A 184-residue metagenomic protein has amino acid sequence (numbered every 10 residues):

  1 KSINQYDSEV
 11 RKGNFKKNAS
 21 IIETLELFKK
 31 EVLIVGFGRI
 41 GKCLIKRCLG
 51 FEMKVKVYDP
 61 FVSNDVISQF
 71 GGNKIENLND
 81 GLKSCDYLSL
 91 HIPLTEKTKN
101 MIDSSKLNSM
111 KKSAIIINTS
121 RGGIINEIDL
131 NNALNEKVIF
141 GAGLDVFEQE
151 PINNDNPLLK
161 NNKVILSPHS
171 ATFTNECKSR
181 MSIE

Functional and structural regions predicted by a protein language model:
K1-E31, C43: Phosphate-binding beta-alpha-beta segment of Rossmann-like dinucleotide-binding domains, i.e., the NAD(P)
L25-F28, L49, N108-S109, L158: Short, flexible hinge/linker loops that cap or flank conserved catalytic cores
F37-G38: Glycine-rich Rossmann-fold phosphate-binding loop(s) that bind the pyrophosphate of adenine dinucleotide cofactors
G50-K54, E136: Conserved S-adenosyl-L-methionine
V62-P157: Rossmann-like adenosine-cofactor binding region
P157-T174: Short FAD-binding loop at a beta-strand-to-alpha-helix junction that anchors the flavin cofactor in diverse
S170-E184: A conserved FAD-binding loop/helix module that cradles the flavin
